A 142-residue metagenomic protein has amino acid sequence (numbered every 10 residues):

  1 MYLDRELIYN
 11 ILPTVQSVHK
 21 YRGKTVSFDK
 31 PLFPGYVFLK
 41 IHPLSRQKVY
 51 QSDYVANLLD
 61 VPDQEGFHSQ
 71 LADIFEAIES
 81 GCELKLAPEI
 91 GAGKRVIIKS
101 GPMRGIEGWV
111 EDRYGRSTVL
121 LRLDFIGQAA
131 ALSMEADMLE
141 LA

Functional and structural regions predicted by a protein language model:
M1-I97, V110, L120-A142: Acidic-enriched and Gly/Ser
K99-R104: Beta-rich strand-turn-strand
G105-R113: Short beta-strand-centered aromatic/proline hotspots
S117: Nucleic acid-binding interface residues in structured DNA/RNA-binding domains, emphasizing the DNA-engaging scaffolds
